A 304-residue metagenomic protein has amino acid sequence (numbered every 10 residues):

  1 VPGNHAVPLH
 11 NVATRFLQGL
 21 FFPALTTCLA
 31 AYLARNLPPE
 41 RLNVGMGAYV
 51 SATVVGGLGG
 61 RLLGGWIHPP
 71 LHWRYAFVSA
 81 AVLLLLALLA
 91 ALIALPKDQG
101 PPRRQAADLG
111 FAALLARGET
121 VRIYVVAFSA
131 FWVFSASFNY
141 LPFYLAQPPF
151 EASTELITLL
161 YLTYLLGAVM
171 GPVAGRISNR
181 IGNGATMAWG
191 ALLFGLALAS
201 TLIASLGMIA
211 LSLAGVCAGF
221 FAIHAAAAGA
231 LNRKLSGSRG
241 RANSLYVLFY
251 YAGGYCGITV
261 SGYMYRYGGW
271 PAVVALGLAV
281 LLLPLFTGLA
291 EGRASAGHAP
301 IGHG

Functional and structural regions predicted by a protein language model:
L9-Q18, G207-G215: Paired small-residue
T14-A52: Cytoplasmic helix-loop-helix junction between adjacent transmembrane helices in 12-TM secondary transporters
A81-P101, T287-E291: C-terminal membrane-cytosol helix-exit motif in multi-pass small-molecule transporters
L95-Y124: Juxtamembrane intracellular "pre-TM" segments in multi-pass secondary transporters
R117-A136, A214-G215: Pair of pore-lining "gating" transmembrane helices in MFS-fold secondary transporters
V169-G182, Y265: Helix-to-loop junctions at the C-terminal end of transmembrane segments in multipass secondary transporters
G184-A227: C-terminal transmembrane helical hairpin of 12-TM major facilitator-type secondary transporters
K234-G268: A late C-terminal transmembrane helix in Major Facilitator Superfamily
